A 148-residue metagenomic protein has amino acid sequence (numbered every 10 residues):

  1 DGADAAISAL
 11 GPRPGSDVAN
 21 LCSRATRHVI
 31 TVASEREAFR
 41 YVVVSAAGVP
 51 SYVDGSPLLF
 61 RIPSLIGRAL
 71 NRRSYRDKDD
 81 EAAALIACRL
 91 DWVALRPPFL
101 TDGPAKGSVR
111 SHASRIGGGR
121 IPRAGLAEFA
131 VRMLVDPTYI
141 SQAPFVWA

Functional and structural regions predicted by a protein language model:
D1-A5: Conserved Rossmann-fold cofactor-binding substructure of NAD(P)-dependent oxidoreductases
S8, R13-Y41, D80: NAD(P)-cofactor binding segment of oxidoreductase domains
A9-L10, Y41-A47, L95-P97: SDR active-site strand-loop-helix element
G15, A47-V53, L100-G103: Conserved catalytic-site region of short-chain dehydrogenase/reductase
R36-Y41, S114-A148: Mid/C-terminal beta-alpha module of Rossmann-like enzyme folds, strongest in SDR-family dehydrogenases/epimerases
L59-C88: Catalytic helix-loop patch of NAD(P)-dependent Rossmann-fold dehydrogenases
A82-G103: Conserved beta-loop-beta element that borders a ligand/cofactor-binding pocket
